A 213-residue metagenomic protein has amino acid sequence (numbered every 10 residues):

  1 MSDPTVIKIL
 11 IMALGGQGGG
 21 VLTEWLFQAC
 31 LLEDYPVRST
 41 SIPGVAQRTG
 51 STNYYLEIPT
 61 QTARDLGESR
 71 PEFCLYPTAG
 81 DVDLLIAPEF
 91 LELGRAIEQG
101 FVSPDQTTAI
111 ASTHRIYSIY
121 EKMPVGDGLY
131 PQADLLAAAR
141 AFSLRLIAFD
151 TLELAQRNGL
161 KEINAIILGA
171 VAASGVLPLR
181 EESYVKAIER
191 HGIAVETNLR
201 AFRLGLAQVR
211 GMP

Functional and structural regions predicted by a protein language model:
M1-P213: Active-site cofactor/cluster-binding pocket
